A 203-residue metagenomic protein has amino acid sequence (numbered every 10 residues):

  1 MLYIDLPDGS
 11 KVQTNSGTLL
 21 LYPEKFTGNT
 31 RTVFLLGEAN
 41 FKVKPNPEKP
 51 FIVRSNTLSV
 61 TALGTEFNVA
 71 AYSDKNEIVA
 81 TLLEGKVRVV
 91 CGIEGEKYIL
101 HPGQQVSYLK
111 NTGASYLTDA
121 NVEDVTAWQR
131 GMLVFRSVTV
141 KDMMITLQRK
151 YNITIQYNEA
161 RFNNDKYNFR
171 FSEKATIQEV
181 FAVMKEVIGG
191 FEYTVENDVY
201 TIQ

Functional and structural regions predicted by a protein language model:
M1-Q203: A residue-level detector for the "anchor" residue at the start of short, highly conserved motifs
